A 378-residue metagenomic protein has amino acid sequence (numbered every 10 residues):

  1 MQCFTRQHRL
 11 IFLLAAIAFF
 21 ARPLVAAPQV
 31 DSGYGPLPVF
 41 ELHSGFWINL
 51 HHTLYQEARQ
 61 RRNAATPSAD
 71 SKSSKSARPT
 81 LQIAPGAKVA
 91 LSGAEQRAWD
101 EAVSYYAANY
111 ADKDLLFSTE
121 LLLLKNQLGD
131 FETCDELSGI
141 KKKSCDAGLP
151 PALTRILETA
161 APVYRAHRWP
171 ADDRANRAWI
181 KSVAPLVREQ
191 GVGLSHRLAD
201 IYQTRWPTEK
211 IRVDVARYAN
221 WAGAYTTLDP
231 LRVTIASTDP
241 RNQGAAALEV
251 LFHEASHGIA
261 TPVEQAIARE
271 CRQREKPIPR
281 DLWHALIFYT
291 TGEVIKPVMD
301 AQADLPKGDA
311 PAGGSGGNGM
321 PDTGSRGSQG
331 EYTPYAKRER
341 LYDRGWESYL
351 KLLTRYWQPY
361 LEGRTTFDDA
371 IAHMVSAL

Functional and structural regions predicted by a protein language model:
Q2-F12: Bacterial N-terminal signal peptides that target proteins for export
I11-A21: Bacterial N-terminal signal peptides
L24-P28: Boundary at the C-terminal end of the N-terminal hydrophobic targeting segment
Q29-E120, N126, T133, V263-E264 (+1 more regions): Post-HExxH zinc-binding segment in Zn-dependent metallohydrolases
P85-S182, L194-S195: Long, mid-chain structured domain cores
R168-L228: Auxiliary, metal-adjacent structural segments of Zn-dependent hydrolase domains
I235-L251: Short pre-active-site segment immediately N-terminal to the catalytic Zn-binding motif
A246-Q265: Active-site recognition of the HExxH zinc-binding catalytic motif
